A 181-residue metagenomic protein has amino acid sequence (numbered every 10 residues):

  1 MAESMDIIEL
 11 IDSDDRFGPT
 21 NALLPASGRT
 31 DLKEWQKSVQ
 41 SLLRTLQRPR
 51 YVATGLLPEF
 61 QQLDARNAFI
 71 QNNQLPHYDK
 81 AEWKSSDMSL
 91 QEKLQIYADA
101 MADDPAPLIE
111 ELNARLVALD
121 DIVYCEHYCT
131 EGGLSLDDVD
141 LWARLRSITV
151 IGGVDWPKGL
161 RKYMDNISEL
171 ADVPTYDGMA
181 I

Functional and structural regions predicted by a protein language model:
M1-Y78: GST-like domain detector, emphasizing the conserved glutathione-binding G-site in the N-terminal thioredoxin-like
I8, D12, K33-Q36, N113-L116 (+3 more regions): Non-transmembrane alpha-helical segments in soluble domains of secreted/periplasmic/extracellular proteins
N21, Q47, Y124-E131: Short helix-to-loop capping/linker segments positioned immediately adjacent to catalytic or ligand/cofactor-binding
Q61-L63, N67-M101, A180-I181: Alpha-helical membrane-targeting segments
A81, S85-Y128: A mid-sequence, solvent-exposed acidic-amphipathic segment
C129-V150: GST superfamily/GST-like fold recognition
G153-K158: Structural helix-adjacent loops and short alpha-helical linkers that scaffold large soluble proteins
N166-I181: Charge-dense, extended regions
